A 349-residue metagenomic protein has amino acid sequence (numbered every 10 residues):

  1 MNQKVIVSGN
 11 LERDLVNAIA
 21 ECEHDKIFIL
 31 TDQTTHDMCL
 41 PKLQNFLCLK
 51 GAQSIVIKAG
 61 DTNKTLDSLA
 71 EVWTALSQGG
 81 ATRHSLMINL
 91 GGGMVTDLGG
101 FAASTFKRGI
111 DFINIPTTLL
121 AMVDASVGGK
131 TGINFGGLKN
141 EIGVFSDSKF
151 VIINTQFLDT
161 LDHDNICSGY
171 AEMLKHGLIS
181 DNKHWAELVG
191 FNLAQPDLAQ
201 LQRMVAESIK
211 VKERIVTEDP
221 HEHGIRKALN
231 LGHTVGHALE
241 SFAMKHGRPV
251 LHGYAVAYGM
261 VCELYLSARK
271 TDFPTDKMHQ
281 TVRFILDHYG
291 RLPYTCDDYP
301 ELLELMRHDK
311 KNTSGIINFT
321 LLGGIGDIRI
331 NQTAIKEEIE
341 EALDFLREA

Functional and structural regions predicted by a protein language model:
M1, E218-P220, A243, I339-A349: Catalytic, metal-anchored helix/loop core of enzyme active sites in primary metabolism
M1-L86: ATP/NTP phosphate-donor binding region
C48, A81, D147-F150, Q156-H163 (+8 more regions): Generic secondary-structure signature for well-ordered alpha-helical cores
M94-F101, M122, A238: Short glycine/serine/threonine-rich phosphate/pyrophosphate-binding segments that cradle anionic phosphate groups
F101-L193: A glycine/threonine-rich phosphate-anchoring loop and its flanking beta-alpha core in nucleotide/phosphate-binding
M173, F273-A349: C-terminal charged capping/lid subdomain of soluble metabolic enzymes
F191-P300: Active-site segments that bind and position negatively charged phosphate/pyrophosphate groups
